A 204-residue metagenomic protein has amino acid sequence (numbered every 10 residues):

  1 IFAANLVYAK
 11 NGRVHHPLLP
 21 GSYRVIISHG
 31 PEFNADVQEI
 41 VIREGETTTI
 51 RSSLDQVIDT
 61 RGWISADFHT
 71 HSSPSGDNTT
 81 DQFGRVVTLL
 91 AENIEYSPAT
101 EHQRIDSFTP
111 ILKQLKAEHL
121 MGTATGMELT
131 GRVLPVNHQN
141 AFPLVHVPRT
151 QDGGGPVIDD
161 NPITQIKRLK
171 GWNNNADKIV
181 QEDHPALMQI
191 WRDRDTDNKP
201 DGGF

Functional and structural regions predicted by a protein language model:
I1-F204: Extended, charged catalytic domains and RNA/DNA-binding interfaces, predominantly in divalent-metal-using enzymes
